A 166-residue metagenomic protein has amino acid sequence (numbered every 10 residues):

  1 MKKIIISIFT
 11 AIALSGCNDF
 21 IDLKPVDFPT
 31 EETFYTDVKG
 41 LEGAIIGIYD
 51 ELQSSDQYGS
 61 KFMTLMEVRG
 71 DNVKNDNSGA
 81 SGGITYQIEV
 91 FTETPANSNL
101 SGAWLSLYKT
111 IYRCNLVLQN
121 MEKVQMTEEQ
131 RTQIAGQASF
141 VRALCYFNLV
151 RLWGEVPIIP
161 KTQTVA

Functional and structural regions predicted by a protein language model:
M1-V26: Bacterial Sec-dependent N-terminal signal peptides
C17-E67, E93: Membrane-proximal, proline-rich intrinsically disordered regions
D27, P95, T162-T164: Short, histidine-centered active-site or binding-site loop motifs used for metal coordination, general acid-base
E42, D50, A80-W153: Conserved, well-structured interaction surfaces
L65-D71, I134: Acidic helix-start/capping segments at beta-turn-to-alpha-helix junctions
K74-A80: Core domains of carbohydrate- and sulfate-ester-processing enzymes
E155-A166: Short coil/linker segments at helix-helix boundaries
